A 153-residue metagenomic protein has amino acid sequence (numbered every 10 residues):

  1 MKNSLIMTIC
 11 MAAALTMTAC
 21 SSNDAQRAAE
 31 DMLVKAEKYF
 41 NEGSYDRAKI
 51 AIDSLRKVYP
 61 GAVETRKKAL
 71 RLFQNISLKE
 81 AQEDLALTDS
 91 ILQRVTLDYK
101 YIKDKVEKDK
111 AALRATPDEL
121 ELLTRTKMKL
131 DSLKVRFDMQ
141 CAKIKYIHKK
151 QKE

Functional and structural regions predicted by a protein language model:
M1-M7: Bacterial N-terminal signal peptides that target proteins for export
T16-A19: C-terminal motif of bacterial Sec signal peptides marking the signal peptidase cleavage site
S21-K68, E80: Start-of-domain marker
R56, T96-K103, K110-L113, P117: A conserved position within tetratricopeptide repeats
P60-K68, D84, L97-D104: Boundary/linker segments of alpha-helical solenoid repeat arrays
A62-Q82, A111, E119-K129: TPR/TPR-like alpha-solenoid helical repeat scaffolds
Q74-D98: Alpha-helical linker/edge segments of TPR/alpha-solenoid repeat scaffolds and analogous pre-/post-domain helices
